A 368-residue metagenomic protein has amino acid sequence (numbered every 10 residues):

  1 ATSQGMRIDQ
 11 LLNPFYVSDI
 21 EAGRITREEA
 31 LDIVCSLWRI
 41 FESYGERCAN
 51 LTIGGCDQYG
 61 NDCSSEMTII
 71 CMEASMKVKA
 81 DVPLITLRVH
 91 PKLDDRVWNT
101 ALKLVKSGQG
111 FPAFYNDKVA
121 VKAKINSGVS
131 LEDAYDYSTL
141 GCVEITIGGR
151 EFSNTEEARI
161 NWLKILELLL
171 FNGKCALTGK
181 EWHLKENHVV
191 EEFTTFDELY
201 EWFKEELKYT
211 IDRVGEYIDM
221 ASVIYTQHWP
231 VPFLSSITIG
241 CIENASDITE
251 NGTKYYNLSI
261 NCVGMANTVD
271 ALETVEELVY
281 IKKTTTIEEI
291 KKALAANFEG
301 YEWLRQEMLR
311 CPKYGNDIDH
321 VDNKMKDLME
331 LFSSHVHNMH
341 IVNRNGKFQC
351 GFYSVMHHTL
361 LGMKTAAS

Functional and structural regions predicted by a protein language model:
A1-S368: Conserved catalytic cores of very large enzyme subunits
